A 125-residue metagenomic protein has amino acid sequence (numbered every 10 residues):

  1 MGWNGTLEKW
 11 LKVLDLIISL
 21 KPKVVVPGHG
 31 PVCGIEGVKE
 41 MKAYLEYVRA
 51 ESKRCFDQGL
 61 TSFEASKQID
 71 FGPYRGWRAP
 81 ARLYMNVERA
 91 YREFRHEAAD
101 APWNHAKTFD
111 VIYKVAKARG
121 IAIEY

Functional and structural regions predicted by a protein language model:
M1-R54: Metallo-beta-lactamase
L60-Y125: C-terminal regulatory/interaction regions
